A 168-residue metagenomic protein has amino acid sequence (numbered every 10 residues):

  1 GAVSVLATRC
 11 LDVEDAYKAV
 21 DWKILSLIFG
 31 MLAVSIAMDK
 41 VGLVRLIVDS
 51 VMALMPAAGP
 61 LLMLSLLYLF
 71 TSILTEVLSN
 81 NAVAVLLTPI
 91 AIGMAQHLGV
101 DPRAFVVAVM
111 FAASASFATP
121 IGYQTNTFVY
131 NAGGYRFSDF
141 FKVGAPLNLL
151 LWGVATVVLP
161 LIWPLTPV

Functional and structural regions predicted by a protein language model:
V3, A7, F29, A33 (+4 more regions): Generic alpha-helical transmembrane segments of integral inner-membrane proteins, especially permease/transport modules
R9-L11, W22-L25, G99-V100, V129-F140: Juxtamembrane helix-boundary/capping and inter-helix hinge elements in multi-pass membrane proteins
Y17-L46, L61-I73: Core transmembrane alpha-helical segments of multi-pass membrane transporters/permeases
I24-A37, P89-G99, V143, W152: Small-residue-rich segments of transmembrane alpha-helices in multi-pass membrane proteins, especially helix faces
I36-V44, I73-L86, A115-Q124: Short helix-coil transition sites and intra-membrane helix breaks within transmembrane domains of multi-pass
L46-S50, A82-M94, V106-M110, P120-G134: Re-entrant/interfacial helical elements at transmembrane boundaries that shape and gate the permeation pathway
M55-M94, L98, P102, V106 (+1 more regions): Hydrophobic alpha-helical transmembrane segments of multi-pass integral membrane proteins, predominantly secondary
M110-V168: Juxtamembrane and boundary regions of transmembrane helices in multi-pass small-molecule transporters and channels
